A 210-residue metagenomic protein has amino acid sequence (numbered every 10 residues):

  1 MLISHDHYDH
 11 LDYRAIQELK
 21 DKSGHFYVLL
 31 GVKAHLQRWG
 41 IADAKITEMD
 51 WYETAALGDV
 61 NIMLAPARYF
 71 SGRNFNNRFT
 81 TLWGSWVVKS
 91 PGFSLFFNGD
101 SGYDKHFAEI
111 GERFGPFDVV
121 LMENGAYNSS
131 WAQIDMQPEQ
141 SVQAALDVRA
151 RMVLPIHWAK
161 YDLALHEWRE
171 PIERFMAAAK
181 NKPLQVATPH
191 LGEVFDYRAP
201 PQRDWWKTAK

Functional and structural regions predicted by a protein language model:
M1-V28, G115-L121: Active-site metal-binding motif and surrounding structural segment of the metallo-beta-lactamase
H7-Y8, V32-K33, E53: Alpha-helix capping/helix-boundary segments
H10, E18, A34-R38, K105-H106: Phosphate- and divalent-cation-binding pockets in alpha/beta enzyme and binding domains that engage nucleotide-derived
D12-K22, L163-E173, R198-A199: Metal-dependent catalytic neighborhoods of phosphoester/phosphodiester hydrolases
R14, M49-G115, L191-K210: Core dinuclear metal-dependent hydrolase active-site scaffold
H25, G31-A34, S94, G102-H190: Cap/insert and terminal regions of metallo-dependent hydrolase folds
L36-D50: Helix-loop-beta element that forms the nucleotide-linked donor phosphate-binding surface in glycosyltransferases
